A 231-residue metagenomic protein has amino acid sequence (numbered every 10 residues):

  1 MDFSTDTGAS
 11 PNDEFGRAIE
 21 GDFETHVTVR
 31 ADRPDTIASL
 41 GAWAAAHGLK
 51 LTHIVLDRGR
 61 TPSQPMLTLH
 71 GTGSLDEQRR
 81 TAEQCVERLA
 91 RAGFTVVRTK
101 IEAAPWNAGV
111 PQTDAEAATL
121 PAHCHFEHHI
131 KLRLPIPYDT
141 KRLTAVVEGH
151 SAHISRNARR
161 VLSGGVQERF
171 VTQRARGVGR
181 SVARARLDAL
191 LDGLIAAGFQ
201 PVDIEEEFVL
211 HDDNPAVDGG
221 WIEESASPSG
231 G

Functional and structural regions predicted by a protein language model:
D2-G231: Long, contiguous binding/interaction regions
